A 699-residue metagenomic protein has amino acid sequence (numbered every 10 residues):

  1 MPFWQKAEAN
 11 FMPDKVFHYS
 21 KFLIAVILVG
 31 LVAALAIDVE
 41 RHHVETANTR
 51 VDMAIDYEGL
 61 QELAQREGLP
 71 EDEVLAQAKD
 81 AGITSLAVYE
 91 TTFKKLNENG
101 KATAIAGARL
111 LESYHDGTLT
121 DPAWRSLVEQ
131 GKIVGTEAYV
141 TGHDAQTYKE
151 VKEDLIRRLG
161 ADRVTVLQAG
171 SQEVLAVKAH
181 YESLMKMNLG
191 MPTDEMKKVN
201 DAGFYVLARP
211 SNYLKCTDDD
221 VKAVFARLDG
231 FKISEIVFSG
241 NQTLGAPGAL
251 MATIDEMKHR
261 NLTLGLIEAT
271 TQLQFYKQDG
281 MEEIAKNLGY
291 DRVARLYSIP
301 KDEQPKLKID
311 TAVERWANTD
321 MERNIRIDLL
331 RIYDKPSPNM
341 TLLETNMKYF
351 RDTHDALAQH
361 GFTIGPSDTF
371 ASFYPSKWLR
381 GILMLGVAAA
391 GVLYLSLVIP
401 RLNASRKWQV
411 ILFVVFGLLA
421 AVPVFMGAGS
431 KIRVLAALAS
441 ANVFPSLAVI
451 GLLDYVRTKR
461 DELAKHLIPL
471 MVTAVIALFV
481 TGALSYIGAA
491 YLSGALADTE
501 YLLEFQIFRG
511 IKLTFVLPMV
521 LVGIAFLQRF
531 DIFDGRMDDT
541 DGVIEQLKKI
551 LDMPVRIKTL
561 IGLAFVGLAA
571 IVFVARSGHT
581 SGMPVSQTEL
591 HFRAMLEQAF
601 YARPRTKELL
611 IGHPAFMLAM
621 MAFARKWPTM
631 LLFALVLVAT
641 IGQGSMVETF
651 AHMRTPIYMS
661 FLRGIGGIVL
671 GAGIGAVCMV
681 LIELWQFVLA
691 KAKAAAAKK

Functional and structural regions predicted by a protein language model:
M1, K6-E8, L86-V88, V199 (+2 more regions): Generic low-polarity alpha-helical segments
P2-L63, L75, T84: Hydrophobic secretory-pathway targeting helix
F3-W4, N10-A33, L385-K699: Alpha-helical transmembrane segments of integral membrane proteins
H18-K21, R41, R50, R66 (+27 more regions): Arginine residue identity/basic-tract feature
H42-K377: Soluble extramembrane regions of membrane proteins in the secretory/endomembrane system
I327-L412, F416-A428, R433: Non-cytosolic juxtamembrane linkers/loops that tether extracellular or periplasmic domains to nearby transmembrane
